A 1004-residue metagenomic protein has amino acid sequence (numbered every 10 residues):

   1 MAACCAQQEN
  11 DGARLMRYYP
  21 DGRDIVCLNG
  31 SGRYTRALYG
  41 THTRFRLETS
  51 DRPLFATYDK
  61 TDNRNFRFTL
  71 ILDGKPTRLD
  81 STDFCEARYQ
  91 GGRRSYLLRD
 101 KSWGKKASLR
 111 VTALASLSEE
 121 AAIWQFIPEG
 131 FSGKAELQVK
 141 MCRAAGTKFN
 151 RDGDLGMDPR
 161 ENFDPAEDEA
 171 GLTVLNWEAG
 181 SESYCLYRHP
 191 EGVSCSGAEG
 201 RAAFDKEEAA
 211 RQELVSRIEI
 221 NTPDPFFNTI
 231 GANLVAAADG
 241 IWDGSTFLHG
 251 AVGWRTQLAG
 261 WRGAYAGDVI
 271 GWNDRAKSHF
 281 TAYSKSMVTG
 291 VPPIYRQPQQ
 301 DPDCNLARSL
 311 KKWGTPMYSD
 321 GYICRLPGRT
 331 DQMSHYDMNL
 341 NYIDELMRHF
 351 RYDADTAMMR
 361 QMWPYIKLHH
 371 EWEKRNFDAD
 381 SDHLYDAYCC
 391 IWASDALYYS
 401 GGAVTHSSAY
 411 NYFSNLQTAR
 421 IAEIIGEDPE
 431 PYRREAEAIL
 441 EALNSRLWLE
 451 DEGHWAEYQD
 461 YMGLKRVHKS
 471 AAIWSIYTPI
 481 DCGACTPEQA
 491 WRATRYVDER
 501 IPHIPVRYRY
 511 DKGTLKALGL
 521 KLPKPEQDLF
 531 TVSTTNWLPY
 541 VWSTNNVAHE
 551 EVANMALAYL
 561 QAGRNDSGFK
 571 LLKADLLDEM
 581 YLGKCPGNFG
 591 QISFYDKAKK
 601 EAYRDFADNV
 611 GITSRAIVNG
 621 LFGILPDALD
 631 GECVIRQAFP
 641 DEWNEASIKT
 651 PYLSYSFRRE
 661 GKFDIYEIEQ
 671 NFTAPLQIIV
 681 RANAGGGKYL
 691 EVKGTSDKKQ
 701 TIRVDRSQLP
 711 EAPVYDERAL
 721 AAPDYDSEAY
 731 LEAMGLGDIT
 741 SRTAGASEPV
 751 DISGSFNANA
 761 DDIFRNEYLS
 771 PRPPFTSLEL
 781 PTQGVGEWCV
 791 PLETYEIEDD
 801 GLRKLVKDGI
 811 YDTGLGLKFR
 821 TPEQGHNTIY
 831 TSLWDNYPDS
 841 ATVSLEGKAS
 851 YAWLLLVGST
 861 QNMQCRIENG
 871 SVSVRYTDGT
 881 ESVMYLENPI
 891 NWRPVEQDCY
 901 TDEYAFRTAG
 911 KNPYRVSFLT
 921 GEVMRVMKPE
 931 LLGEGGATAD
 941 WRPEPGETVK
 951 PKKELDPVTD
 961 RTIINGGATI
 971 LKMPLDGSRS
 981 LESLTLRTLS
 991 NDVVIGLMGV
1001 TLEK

Functional and structural regions predicted by a protein language model:
C5-Y18, R88-Y89, W103-R110, L114-W254 (+8 more regions): Acidic/polar, glycine-enriched structural segments that form the non-catalytic walls/loops of the carbohydrate-binding
E9-L98, W177, P190-G192, S196 (+4 more regions): An extended acidic
K60-N65, L70-E119, N554-E732: Non-catalytic C-terminal accessory modules of carbohydrate-active enzymes
D100-A145, N415, L653-A684, D835-W853 (+2 more regions): Acidic, contiguous internal or C-terminal segments within carbohydrate-active enzymes that form a structured patch used
A209-Q361, H468-C482, D528-A562, D566-K573 (+1 more regions): Substrate-binding groove/exosite segments of carbohydrate-active enzymes
I241-G244, S309-Q332, A387-V404, M462 (+1 more regions): Acidic/His metal-coordination segments adjacent to aromatic residues that form catalytic metal sites in metalloenzymes
T256-V288, P364-K367, E371, Y398 (+3 more regions): Active-site core of glycosidic bond-cleaving carbohydrate-active enzymes
P723-K1004: N-terminal/edge-of-domain interface segments
